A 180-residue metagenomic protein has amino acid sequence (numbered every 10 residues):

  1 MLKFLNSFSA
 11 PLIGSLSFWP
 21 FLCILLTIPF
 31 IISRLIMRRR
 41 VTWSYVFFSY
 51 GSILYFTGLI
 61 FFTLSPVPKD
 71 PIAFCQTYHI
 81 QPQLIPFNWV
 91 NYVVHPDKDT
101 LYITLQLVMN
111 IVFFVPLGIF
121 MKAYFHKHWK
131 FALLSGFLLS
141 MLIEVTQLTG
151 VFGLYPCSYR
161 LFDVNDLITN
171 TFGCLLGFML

Functional and structural regions predicted by a protein language model:
M1-Y159, L175-L180: Bulky hydrophobic segments
Y159-F172: Individual transmembrane alpha-helices with interfacial aromatic-anchor signatures
